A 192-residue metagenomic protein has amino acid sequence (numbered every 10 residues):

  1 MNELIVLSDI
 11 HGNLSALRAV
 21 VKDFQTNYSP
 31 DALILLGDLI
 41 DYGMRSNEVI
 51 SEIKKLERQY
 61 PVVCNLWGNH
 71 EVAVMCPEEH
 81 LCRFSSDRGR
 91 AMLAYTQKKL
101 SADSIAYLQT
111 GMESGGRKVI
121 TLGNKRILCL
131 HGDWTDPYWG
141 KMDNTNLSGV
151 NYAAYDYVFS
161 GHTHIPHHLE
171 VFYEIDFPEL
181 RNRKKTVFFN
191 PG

Functional and structural regions predicted by a protein language model:
M1, P30-D31, Y60-V62, R117 (+2 more regions): A general structural motif
N2, R83-R90, L122-A153, Y173-D176: Active-site-proximal segments of metal-dependent phosphoesterases and phosphodiesterases across multiple
N2-L7, G12-I105, Q109: Core catalytic region of metal-dependent phosphoesterases/phosphodiesterases, especially metallo-beta-lactamase-like
L7-S8, L33-G37, C64-N69, C129-L130 (+2 more regions): Active-site neighborhood of phospho(di)ester-bond hydrolases with catalytic His/Asp-centered motifs
H11-A16, D41-M44, H70-M75, T135-P137 (+1 more regions): Active-site environment of divalent metal-dependent phosphoester hydrolases
Q109-G116, D143: Short, acidic loop-to-helix structural element flanking the phosphoryl-transfer center in phosphate-processing enzymes
G115-N124, E170-Y173, R181: Short acidic-hydrophobic surface loop/beta-edge motif
M142-G192: Conserved beta-sheet core of the metallophosphoesterase superfamily
